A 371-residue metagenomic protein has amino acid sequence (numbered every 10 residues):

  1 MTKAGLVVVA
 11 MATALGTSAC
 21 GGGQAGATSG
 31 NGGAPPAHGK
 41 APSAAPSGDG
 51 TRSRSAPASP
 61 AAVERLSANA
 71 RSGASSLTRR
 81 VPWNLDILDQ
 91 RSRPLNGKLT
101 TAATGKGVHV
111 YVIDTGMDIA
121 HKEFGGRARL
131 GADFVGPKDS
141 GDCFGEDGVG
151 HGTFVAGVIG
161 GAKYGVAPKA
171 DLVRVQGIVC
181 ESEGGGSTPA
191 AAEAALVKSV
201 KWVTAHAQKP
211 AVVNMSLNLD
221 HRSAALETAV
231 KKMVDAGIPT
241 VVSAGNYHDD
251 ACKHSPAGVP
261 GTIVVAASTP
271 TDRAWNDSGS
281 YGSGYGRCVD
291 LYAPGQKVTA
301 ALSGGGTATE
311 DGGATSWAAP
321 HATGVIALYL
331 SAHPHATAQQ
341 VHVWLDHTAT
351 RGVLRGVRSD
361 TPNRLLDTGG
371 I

Functional and structural regions predicted by a protein language model:
M1-A10: N-terminal export and membrane-targeting signals
G16-A19: C-terminal motif of bacterial Sec signal peptides marking the signal peptidase cleavage site
G22-G23, G30-L77, P82-D86, R174 (+7 more regions): C-terminal subdomain of the subtilisin-like protease fold in secreted/lumenal serine endopeptidases
S72-V112, V135-D147, K232, R273 (+1 more regions): N-terminal domain-start motif of subtilase-like serine proteases
S92, G116-M117, H121, G125-A128 (+14 more regions): Sec/Tat-exported extracytoplasmic proteins
G97-L130, G141-E193, Q208-A211, R222-S223 (+5 more regions): Subtilisin-like serine protease catalytic core
I178-G261, Y281, Y285, S303-P320 (+3 more regions): Substrate-binding/access-modulating region of protease and related hydrolase catalytic domains
I238, H254-S331, H335, H342-V343 (+1 more regions): Extracellular S/T/G-rich loop segment that most often corresponds to the catalytic His/Ser-adjacent loop
